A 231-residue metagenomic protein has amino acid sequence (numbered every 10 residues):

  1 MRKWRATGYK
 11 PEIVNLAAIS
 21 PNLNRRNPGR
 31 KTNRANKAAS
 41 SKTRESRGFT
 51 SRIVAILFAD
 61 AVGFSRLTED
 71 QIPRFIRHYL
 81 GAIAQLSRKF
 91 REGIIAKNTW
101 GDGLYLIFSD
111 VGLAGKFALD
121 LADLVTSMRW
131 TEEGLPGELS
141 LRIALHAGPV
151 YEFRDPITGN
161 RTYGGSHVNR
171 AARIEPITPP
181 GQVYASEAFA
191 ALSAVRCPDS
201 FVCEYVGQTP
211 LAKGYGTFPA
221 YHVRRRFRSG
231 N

Functional and structural regions predicted by a protein language model:
M1-K37: Conserved catalytic or regulatory cores that recognize and/or transform ribose-phosphate-containing ligands
W4, I83, I174: Aromatic/hydrophobic pocket-lining residues that form π-stacking "cages" and hydrophobic walls in ligand
V14-L16, T99, S186, V206: Conserved beta-strand termini and adjacent loop/short-helix elements that scaffold enzyme active sites in alpha/beta
I19, D102, F189-A190: Positions that flank functional sites
R26-F49, R226-N231: Intrinsically disordered or compositionally simple regulatory linkers and C-terminal tails in signal-transduction
K42-L124: Catalytic NTP-binding/metal-coordinating core of nucleotidyl cyclase/transferase enzymes
L106-R228: Catalytic beta-strand-to-alpha-helix segment of the class III nucleotidyl cyclase homology domain
